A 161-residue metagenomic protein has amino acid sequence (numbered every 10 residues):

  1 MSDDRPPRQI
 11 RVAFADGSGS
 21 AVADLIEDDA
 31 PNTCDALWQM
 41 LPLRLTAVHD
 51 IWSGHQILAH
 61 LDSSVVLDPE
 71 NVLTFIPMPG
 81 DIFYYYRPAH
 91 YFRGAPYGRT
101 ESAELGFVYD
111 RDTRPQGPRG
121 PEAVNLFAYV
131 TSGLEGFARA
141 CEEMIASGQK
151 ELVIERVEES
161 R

Functional and structural regions predicted by a protein language model:
M1-R8, E158-R161: Basic/polar N-terminal segments that are highly enriched at the extreme N-terminus, encompassing both cleavable
R8-A15: A short beta-strand micro-motif
A15, A23-L25, D29-R161: Glycine-rich active-site loops that engage anionic ligands at enzyme catalytic sites
